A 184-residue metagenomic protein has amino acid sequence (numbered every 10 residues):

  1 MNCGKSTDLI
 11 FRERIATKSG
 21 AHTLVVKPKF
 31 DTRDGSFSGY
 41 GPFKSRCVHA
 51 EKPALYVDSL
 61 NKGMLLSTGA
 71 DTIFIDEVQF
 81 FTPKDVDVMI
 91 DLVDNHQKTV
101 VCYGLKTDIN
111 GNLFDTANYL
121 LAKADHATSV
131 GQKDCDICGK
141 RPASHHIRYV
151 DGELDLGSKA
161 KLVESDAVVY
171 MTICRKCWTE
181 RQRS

Functional and structural regions predicted by a protein language model:
M1-M64, D108-Y119, Q132, D155-S184: Conserved P-loop
A21-L24, T99, H126: Residues at the starts of beta-strands that form the adenosine-phosphate
D76-V78, G104: Walker B catalytic acidic pair
V78-M89, I109-F114: Conserved ATPase-coupling elements of RecA-like P-loop NTPase cores
V93-T116: Sensor-1/coupling segment of RecA-like P-loop NTPase cores
H126-I137: Conserved AAA+ ATPase "SRH/arginine-finger" region at the nucleotide-binding site
I137-K140, K176: Short, cysteine/histidine-rich loop/knuckle motifs that typically chelate Zn2+
